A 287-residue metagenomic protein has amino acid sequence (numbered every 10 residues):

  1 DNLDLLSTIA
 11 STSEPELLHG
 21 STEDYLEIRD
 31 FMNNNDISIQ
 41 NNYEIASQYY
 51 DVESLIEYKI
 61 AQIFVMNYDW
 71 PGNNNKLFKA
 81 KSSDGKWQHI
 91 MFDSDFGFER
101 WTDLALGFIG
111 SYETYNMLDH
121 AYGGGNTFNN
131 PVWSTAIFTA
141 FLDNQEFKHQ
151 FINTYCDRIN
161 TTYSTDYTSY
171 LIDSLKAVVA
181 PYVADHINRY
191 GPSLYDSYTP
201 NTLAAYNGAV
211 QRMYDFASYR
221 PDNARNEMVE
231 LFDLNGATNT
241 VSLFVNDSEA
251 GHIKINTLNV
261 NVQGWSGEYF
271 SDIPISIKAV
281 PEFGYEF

Functional and structural regions predicted by a protein language model:
D1, E14-L17, S21-F244: Middle-to-C-terminal accessory/interaction subdomains
D1-T8: Acidic, His- and aromatic-enriched active-site or binding-groove loops in soluble protein domains that engage sugars
I187, S276-F287: Surface-exposed interfaces of beta-sheet-rich extracellular modules
D222, L258, P274, E282-G284: Disulfide-stabilized cysteine-rich extracellular repeat microdomains
L234-S271, E286: Extracellular, modular beta-sheet/disulfide-rich ectodomains of secreted and cell-surface proteins
